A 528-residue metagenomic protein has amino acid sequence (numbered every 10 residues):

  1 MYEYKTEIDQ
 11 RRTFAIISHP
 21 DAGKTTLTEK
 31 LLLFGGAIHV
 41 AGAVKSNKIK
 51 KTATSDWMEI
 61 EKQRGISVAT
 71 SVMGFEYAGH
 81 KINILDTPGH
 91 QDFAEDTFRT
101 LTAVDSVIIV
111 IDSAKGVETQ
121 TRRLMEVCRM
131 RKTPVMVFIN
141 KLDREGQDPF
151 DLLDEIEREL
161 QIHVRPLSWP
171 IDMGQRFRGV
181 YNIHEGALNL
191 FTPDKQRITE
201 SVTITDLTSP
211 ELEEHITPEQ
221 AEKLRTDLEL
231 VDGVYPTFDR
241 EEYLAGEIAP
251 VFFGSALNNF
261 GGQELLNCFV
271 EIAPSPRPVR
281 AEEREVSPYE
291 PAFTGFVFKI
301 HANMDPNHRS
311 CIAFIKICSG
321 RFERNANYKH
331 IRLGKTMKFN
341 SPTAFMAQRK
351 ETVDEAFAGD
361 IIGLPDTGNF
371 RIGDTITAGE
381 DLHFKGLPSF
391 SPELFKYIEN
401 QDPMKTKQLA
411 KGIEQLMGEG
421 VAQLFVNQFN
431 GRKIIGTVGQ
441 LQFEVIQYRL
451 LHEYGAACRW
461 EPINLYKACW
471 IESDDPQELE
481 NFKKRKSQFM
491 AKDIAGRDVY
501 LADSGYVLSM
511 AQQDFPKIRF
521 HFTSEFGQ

Functional and structural regions predicted by a protein language model:
M1-Q528: Structural and coupling elements of P-loop NTPases
